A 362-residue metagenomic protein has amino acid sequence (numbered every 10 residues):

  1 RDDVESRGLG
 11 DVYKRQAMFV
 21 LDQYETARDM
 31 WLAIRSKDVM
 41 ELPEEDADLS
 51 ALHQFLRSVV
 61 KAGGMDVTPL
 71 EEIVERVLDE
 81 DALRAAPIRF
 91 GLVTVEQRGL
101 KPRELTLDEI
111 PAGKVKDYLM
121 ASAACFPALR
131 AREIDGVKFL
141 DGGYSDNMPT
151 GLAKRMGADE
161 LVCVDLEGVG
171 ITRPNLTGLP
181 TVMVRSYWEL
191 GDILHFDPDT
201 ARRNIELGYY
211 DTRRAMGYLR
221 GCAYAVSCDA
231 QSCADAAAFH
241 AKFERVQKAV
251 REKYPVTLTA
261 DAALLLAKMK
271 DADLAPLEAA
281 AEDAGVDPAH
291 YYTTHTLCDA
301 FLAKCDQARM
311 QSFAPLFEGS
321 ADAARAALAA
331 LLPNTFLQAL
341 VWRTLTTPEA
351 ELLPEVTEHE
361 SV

Functional and structural regions predicted by a protein language model:
R1, A17-V362: Patatin-like phospholipase
D2-Y13: Single conserved hydrophobic/aromatic residue that forms the stacking wall/gate of nucleotide- or nucleobase-binding
